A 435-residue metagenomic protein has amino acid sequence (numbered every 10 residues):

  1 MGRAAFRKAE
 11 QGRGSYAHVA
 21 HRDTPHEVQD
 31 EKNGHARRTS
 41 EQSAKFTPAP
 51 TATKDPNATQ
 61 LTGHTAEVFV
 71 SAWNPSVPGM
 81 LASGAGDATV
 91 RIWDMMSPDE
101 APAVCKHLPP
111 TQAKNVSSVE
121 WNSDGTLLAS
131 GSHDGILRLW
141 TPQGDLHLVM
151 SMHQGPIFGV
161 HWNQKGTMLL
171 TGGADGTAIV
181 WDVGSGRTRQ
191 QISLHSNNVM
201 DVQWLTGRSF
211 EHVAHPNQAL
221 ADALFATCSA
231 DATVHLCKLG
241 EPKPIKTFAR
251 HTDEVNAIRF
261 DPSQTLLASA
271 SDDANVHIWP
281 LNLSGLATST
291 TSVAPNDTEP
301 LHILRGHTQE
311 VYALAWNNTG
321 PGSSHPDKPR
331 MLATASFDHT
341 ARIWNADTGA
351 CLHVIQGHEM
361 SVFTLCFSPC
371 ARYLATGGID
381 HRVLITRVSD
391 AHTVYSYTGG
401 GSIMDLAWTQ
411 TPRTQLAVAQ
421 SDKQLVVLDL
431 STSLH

Functional and structural regions predicted by a protein language model:
M1-V70, G79, S97: Intrinsically disordered, low-complexity acidic/Ser/Thr/Pro-rich linker and tail segments in large eukaryotic scaffolds
N57, E67, V77, Q112-N115 (+19 more regions): WD40/WD-repeat beta-propeller blade-loop signature
L61-V68, H107-V116, S151-I157, S193-V199 (+5 more regions): WD40/WD-repeat beta-propeller blade N-cap
A72-P78, V119-G125, H161-T167, Q203-D222 (+4 more regions): Loop/turn segments within WD40 beta-propeller blades
G84-D87, S130-D134, T171-D175, C228-D231 (+5 more regions): Conserved strand-to-loop turn within each blade of WD40 beta-propeller repeats
V90-D94, L137-T141, A178-D182, V202 (+6 more regions): WD40-repeat beta-propellers
M96-P98, P280-S292, L430-H435: Short loop/turn segments immediately following beta-strands, especially the blade-tip and inter-blade linker loops
M404-H435: Blade-level signature of beta-propeller repeat domains, shared across WD40, Kelch, NHL, RCC1 and BNR/Asp-box propellers
